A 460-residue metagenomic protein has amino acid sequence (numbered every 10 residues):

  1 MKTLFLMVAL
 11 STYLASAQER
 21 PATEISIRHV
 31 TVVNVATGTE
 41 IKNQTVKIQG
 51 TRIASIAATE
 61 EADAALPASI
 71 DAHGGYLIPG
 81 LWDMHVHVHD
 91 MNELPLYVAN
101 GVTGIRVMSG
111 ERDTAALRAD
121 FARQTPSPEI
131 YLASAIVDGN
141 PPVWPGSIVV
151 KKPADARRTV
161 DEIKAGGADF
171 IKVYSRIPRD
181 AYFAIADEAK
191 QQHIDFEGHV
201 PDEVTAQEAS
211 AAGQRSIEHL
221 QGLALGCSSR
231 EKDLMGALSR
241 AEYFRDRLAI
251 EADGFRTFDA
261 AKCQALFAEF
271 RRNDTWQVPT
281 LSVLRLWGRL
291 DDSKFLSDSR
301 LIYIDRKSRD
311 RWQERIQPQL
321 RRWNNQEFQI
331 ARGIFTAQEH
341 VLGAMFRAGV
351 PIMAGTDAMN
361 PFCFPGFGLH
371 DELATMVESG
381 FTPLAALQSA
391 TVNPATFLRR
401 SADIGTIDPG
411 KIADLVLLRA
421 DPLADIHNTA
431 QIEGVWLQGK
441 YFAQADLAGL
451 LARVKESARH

Functional and structural regions predicted by a protein language model:
K2-Y13: Bacterial N-terminal signal peptides
E19-T23, V32, T37-I78: Histidine-rich, glycine-flanked metal-binding segment
I25-I27, A62-V98, T103: Replace "His-x-His-based motif
V32-T45, A58, T336, F364 (+2 more regions): Acidic, glycine-enriched loop/beta-strand segments at the rims of small-molecule binding/catalytic pockets
H89-L96, I148-E162, D202-Q207: Short, acidic/polar
P95-A116, S127-I136, A165-I177, I194-E197 (+2 more regions): Divalent metal-dependent hydrolysis catalytic cores, especially in the metallo-beta-lactamase
A135, G139-D195, S239-T257: Active-site gating/metal-coordination segments in enzymes
E162-V173, I177, L223-S379, V454 (+1 more regions): Active-site neighborhoods of metal-dependent hydrolases
